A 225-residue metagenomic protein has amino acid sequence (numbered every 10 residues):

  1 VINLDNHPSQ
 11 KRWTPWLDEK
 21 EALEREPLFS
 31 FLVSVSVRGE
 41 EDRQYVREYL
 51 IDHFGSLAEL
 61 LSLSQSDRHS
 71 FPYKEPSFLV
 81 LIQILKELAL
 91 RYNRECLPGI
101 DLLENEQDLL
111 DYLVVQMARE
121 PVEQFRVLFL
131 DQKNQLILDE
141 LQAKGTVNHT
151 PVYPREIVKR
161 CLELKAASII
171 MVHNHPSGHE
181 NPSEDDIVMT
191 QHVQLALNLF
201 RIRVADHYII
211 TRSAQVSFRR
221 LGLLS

Functional and structural regions predicted by a protein language model:
V1-S70: Long, highly charged, low-complexity intrinsically disordered interaction regions that mediate electrostatic DNA/RNA
P72-E75: Small-residue hinge/turn detector
F78-E156: Glycine-rich, small/polar surface segments that engage phosphate groups of diverse ligands
N134, M171, D206: Conserved hydrophobic/aromatic pocket- or pore-lining residues that grip, position, or stack substrates in active sites
E140, N181-P182, F218-R219: Short, well-ordered secondary-structure micro-motifs
K144, Q191-S225: Divalent-metal-activated hydrolytic enzyme cores
K144-D185: Short HxH-centered metal-ligating active-site micro-motif
